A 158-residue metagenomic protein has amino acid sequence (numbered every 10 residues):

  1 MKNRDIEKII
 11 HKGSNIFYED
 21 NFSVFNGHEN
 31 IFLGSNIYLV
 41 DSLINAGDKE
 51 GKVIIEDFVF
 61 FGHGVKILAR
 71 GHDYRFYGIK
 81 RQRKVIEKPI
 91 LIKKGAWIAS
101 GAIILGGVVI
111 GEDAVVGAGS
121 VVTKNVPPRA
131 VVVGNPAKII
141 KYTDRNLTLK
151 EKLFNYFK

Functional and structural regions predicted by a protein language model:
M1-N30, K158: Extended, small-residue-rich solenoid/repeat segments and analogous flexible loops that form exposed scaffolds
F22-V109, T143-D144: Flexible, glycine/small-residue-enriched loop-and-beta-strand segment within the central core of proteins
V115-G117, V121: A generic "structured core" feature
K124, K141: Short helix N-cap motif at coil->helix boundaries in the Bergerat
A137-I139, R145: Multi-pass alpha-helical transporter architecture, strongest for 12-TM Major Facilitator/SLC carriers used
L149-K158: Acidic/histidine-enriched, glycine/proline-rich intrinsically disordered or flexible terminal extensions
